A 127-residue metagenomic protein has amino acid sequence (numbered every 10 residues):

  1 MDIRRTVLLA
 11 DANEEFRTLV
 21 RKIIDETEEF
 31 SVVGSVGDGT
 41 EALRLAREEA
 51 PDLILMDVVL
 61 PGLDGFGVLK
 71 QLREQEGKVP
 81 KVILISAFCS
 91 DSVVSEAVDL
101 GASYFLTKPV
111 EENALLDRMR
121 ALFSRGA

Functional and structural regions predicted by a protein language model:
R4-E15, V20-I24: Conserved acidic segment of CheY-like receiver
D38-E41, D64-G67: Acidic catalytic/metal-coordinating carboxylates
D57, S86: Active-site residues of response regulator receiver
L60-P61: Receiver (REC) domain active-site loop signature in two-component systems and cognate sites in sensor histidine kinases
F66-G77: Short amphipathic alpha-helix used as the core "switch/output" element in two-component signaling
G67, C89-Y104: Alpha4 helix (beta4-alpha4-beta5 surface) of REC/receiver domains from two-component response regulators
S92, V110-M119: C-terminal output helix
